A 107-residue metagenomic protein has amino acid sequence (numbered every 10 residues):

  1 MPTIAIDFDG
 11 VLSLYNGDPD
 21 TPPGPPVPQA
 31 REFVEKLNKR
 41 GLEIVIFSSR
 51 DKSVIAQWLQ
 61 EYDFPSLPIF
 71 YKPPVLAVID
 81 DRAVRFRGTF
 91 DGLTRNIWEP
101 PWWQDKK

Functional and structural regions predicted by a protein language model:
M1-K107: Catalytic phosphate/metal-binding cores of nucleic-acid and nucleotide-processing enzymes, i.e., regions that mediate
